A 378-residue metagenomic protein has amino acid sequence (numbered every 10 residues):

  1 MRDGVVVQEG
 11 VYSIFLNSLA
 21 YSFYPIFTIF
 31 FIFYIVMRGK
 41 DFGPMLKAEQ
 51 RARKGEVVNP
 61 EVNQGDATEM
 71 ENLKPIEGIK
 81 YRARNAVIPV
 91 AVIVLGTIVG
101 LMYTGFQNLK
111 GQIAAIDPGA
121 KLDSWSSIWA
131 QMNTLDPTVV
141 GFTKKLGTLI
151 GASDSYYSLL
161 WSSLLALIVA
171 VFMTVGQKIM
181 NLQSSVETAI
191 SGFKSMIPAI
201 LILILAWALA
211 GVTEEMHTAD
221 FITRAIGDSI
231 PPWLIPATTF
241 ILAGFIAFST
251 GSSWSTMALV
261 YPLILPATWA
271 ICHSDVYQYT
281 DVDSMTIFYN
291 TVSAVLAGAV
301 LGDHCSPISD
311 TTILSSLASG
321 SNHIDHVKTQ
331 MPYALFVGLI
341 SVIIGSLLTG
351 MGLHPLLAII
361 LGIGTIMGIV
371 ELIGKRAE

Functional and structural regions predicted by a protein language model:
M1-Q8, F15-L16, N63-E71, P75 (+1 more regions): Alpha-helical membrane segments and immediately flanking helix-loop junctions that form or couple to the substrate/ion
Y12-S13, T28-G141, I168-E187, A318 (+3 more regions): Long, contiguous bundles of hydrophobic transmembrane helices that form the permeation core of multi-pass
I14-L19, I32-F33, S229-I230, F240-G244 (+4 more regions): Transmembrane helix-bundle signature of multi-pass membrane transporters/permeases
I14-S22, G78-Y81, K110-G111, I116-D117 (+6 more regions): Interfacial loop-to-helix junctions that mark the boundaries of transmembrane helices in multi-pass membrane
L16-M37, R84-I88, V92-G96, A297-S306 (+2 more regions): Membrane-embedded alpha-helical segments of transport systems, primarily multispan ion/solute transporters
Y21-F23, R82-A83, S158-L160, F193-A199 (+3 more regions): Membrane-interfacial loop-to-helix junctions in multi-pass transporters
Y81-V90, L95, V99, I150-I179 (+4 more regions): Core transmembrane alpha-helical segments of multi-pass membrane transporters/permeases
L203-A206, I230-S274, V295, A299-D303: Hydrophobic alpha-helical transmembrane segments of multi-pass integral membrane proteins, predominantly secondary
